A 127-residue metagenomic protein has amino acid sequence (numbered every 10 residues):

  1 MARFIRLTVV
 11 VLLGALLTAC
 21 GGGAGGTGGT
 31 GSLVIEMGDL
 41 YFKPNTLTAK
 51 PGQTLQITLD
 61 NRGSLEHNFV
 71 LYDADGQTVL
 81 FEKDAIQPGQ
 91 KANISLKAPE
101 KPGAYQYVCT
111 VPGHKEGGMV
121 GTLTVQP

Functional and structural regions predicted by a protein language model:
M1-V9: Bacterial N-terminal signal peptides that target proteins for export
L16-A19: C-terminal motif of bacterial Sec signal peptides marking the signal peptidase cleavage site
G21-A24, Y41, Q87-P127: Extracellular/periplasmic metallocenter environments
G28-Q53: N-terminal edge beta-strand
P44-L47, L80-I86, S95-L96: Beta-strand-rich interaction surfaces with strong enrichment in secreted/lumenal proteins
L59-N61: Asparagine-centered strand-capping/turn motif at beta-strand->loop junctions
G63-L65: Short, acidic/polar linear motifs in exposed loop/turn regions
N68-Y72: Beta-strand signatures of extracellular beta-sandwich domains
